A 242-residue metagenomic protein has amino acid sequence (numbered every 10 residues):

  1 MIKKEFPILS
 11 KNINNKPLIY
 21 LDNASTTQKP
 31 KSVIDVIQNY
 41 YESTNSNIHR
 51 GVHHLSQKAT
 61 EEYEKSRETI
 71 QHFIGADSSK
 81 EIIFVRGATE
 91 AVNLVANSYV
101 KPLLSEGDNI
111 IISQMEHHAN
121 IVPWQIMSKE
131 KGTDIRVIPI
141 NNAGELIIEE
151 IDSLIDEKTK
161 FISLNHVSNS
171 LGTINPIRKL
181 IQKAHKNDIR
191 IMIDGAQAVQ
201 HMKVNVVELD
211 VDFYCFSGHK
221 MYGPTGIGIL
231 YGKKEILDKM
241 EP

Functional and structural regions predicted by a protein language model:
M1-P242: Pyridoxal 5′-phosphate
